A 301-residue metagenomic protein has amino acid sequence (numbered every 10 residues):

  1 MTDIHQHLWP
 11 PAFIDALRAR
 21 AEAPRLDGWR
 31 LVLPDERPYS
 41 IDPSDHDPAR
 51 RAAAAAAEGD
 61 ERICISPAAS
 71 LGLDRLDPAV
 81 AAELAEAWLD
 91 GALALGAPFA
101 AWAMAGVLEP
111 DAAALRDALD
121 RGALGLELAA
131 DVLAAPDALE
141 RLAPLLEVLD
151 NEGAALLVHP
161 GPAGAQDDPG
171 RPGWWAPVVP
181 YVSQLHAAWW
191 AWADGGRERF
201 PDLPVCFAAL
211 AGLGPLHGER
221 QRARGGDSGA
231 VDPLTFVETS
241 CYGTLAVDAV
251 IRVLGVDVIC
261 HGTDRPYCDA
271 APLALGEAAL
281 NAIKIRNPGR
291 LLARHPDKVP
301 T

Functional and structural regions predicted by a protein language model:
M1-V132, E140: Mid-domain alpha/beta scaffold segments of enzyme catalytic cores
T2-I4, P10-R62, D90-G91, G212-L213 (+3 more regions): Mid-to-C-terminal alpha-helical segments outside catalytic/metal-binding sites
I41, P78-A85, V178, V182 (+2 more regions): Flexible, glycine- and charge-enriched loops at secondary-structure boundaries
R75-L76, H217-R220, P272: A short acidic (Asp/Glu
P98-F99, L203, D257, H295: Secondary-structure boundary/capping positions in well-ordered alpha/beta enzyme cores
A105-V107, A209, C241-Y242, I283: Short beta->alpha linker loops
V107, P160-G164, P266-Y267: Short glycine-enriched loops at secondary-structure junctions
D120-L254, V258-C260: Catalytic pocket-lining loop regions of alpha/beta-barrel enzymes, especially the amidohydrolase/enolase/GH5 lineages
